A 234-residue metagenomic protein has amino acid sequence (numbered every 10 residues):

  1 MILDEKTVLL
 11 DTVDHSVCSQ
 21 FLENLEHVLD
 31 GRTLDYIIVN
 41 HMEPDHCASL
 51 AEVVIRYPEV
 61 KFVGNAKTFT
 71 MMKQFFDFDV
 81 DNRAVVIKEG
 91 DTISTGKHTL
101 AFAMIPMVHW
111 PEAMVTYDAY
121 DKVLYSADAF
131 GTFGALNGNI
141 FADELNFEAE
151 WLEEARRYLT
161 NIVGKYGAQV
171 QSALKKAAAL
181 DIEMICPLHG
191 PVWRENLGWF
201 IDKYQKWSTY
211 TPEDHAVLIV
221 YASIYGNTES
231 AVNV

Functional and structural regions predicted by a protein language model:
M1-H27, V115-D118, K122-S126, V217 (+1 more regions): Conserved beta-strand hairpin/beta-sheet module of binuclear metal-dependent hydrolase folds, prominently
E5, S16-V63: Active-site metal-binding motif and surrounding structural segment of the metallo-beta-lactamase
L10-T12, L34-M42, F62-N65, L124-A127 (+1 more regions): Active-site neighborhood of phospho(di)ester-bond hydrolases with catalytic His/Asp-centered motifs
H15-S16, M42-H46, G190-R194, S223-N227: Gly/Ser/Thr-rich loops at beta-strand to alpha-helix junctions that form or flank small-molecule/cofactor-binding
G64-A113, S172: Metallo-beta-lactamase
N65-K67, D128, V220-I224: Cofactor-binding loop segments of dinucleotide-utilizing enzymes, especially the Rossmann-like FAD- and NAD(P)+-binding
T99-P187, W193-E195: Metallo-beta-lactamase
N196-V234: N-terminal beta1-alpha1-beta2 submodule of the flavodoxin-like/Rossmannoid cofactor-binding fold
